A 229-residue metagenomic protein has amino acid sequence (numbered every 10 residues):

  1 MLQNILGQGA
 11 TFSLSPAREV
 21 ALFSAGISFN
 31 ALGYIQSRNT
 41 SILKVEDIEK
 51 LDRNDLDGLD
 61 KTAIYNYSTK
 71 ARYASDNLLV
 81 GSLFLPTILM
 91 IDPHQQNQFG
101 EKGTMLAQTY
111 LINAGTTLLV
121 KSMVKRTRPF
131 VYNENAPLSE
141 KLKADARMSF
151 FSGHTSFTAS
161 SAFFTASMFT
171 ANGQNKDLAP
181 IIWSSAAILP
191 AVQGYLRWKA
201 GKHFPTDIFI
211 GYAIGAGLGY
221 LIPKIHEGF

Functional and structural regions predicted by a protein language model:
I5-L83, V124-S139, D145: N-terminal transmembrane-helix/juxtamembrane module of multi-pass inner/ER membrane proteins
A10-R18, N39, H94-G100, T170-I181 (+1 more regions): Short loop/turn motifs that connect adjacent beta-strands in outer-membrane beta-barrel proteins
F29, G33, T116, V120 (+2 more regions): Alpha-helical membrane-inserting segments
P86, Q108-S122, A179-Y195: Small-polar-interrupted transmembrane alpha-helices in polytopic inner-membrane proteins
P93-T116: Interfacial segments of alpha-helical transmembrane regions
N133-F229: Membrane-embedded catalytic cores of phosphoryl/pyrophosphoryl-handling enzymes
